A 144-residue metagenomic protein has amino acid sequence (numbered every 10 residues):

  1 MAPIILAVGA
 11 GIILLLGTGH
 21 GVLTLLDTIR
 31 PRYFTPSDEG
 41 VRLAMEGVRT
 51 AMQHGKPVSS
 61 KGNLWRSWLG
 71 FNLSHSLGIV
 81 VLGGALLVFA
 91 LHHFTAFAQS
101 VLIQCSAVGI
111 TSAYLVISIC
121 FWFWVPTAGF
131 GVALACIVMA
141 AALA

Functional and structural regions predicted by a protein language model:
M1-A10, V88-Q99, M139-A144: Helix-coil boundary and interhelical linker segments in multi-pass alpha-helical membrane proteins
M1-D38: N-terminal signal-anchor transmembrane alpha helix
P3, A7-G17, S76-I79, G83 (+2 more regions): Residues within membrane-spanning alpha-helices of integral membrane proteins, especially the hydrophobic core/packing
P3-A10, G62-W65, L69-N72, F97-Q104 (+1 more regions): Membrane-water interface of alpha-helical transmembrane segments
L23-P36, V88, H92-Q99, C120 (+1 more regions): Juxtamembrane transmembrane-helix termini
S37-V88: Core segments of alpha-helical transmembrane spans in multipass integral membrane proteins
A85, A107-I117, A133-I137: Hydrophobic, membrane-inserted alpha-helices
H93-A98, T111-G129, A142-A144: Membrane-helix boundary connector in multi-pass membrane proteins
